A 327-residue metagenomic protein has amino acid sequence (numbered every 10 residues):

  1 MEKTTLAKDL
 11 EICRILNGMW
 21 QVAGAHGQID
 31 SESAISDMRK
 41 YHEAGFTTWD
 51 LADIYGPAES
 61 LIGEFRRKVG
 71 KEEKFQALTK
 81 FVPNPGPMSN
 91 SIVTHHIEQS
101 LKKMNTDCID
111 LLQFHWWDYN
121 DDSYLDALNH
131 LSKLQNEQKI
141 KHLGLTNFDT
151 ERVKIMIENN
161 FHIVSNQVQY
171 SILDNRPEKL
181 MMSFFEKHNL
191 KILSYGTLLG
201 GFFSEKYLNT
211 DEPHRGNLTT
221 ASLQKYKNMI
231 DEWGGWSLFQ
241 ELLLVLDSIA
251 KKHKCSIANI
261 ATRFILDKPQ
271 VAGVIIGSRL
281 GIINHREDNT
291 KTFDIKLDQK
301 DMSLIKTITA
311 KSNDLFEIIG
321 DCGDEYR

Functional and structural regions predicted by a protein language model:
M1-F75: N-terminal binding-site loop/beta-alpha segment at the start of enzyme catalytic domains that lines or forms
T5, I12-L16, T47-T48, K74-K80 (+5 more regions): Structural preference for beta-strand elements that scaffold enzyme active sites
N17, W49, I62, A77 (+10 more regions): Conserved, mostly hydrophobic/aromatic
W20-V22, A52-I54, K80-N84, F114-W117 (+4 more regions): Active-site beta-loop-alpha junctions enriched in small/polar residues
H26, R39, E43, P87-K179 (+1 more regions): Glycine/proline-rich, positively charged, aromatic-decorated active-site loop/lid region on the catalytic face
R67-K68, H95, F161-I163, M182-E186 (+2 more regions): Short, hinge-like loop/turn segments at secondary-structure boundaries
P177-A221, S256: Aromatic-lined glycan-binding groove of carbohydrate-active enzymes
H188, R215-S248, K252, D267-G273 (+1 more regions): Terminal-tail/helix-coil boundary detector
